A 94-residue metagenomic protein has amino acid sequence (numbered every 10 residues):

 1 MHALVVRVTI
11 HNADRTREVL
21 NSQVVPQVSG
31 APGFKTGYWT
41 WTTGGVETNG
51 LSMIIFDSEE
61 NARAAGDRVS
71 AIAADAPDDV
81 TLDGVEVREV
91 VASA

Functional and structural regions predicted by a protein language model:
M1-G50, D57-R68, D78-A94: Short S/T/G/P-rich N-terminal loop/turn motif that feeds into the first structured element of a domain
